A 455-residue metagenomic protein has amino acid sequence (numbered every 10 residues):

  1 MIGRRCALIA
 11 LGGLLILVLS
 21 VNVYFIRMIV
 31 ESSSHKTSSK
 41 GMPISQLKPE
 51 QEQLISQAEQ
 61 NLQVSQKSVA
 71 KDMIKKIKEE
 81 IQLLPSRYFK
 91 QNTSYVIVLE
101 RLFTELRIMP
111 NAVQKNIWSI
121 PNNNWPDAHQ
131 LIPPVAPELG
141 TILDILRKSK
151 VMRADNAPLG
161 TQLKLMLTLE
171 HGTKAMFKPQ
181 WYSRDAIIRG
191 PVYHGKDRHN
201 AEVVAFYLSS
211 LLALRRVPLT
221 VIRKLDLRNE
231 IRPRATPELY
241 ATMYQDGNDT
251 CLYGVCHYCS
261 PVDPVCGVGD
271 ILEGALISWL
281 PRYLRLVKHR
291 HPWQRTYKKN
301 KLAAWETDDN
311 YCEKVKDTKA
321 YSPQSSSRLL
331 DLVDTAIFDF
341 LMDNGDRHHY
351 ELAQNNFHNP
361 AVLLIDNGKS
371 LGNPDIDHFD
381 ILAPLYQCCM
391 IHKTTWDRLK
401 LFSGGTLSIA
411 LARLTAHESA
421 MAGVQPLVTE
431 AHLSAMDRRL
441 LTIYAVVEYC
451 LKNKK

Functional and structural regions predicted by a protein language model:
M1-K455: Phosphate/dinucleotide-binding and metal-coordinating scaffold of catalytic cores in nucleotide-dependent enzymes
